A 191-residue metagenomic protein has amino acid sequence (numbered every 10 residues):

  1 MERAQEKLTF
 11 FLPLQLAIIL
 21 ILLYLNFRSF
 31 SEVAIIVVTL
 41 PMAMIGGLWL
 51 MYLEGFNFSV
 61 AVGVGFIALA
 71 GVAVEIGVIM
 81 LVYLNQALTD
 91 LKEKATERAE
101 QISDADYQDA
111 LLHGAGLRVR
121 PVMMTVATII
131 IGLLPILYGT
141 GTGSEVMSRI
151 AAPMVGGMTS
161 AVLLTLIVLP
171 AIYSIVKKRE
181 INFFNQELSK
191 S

Functional and structural regions predicted by a protein language model:
M1-E2, M51, L137, Y173: Nucleotide phosphate-binding site architecture
M1-L14, L111, G141: Juxtamembrane "pre-transmembrane" interface segments
E6-T9, L20, Y52, H113-G114 (+1 more regions): Short, motif-level signal for alpha-helix interfacial/capping segments enriched in acidic residues and aromatics/proline
L8, L12-L16, L69, V126 (+1 more regions): Residues within membrane-spanning alpha-helices of integral membrane proteins, especially the hydrophobic core/packing
F10, L14, F27, Q86 (+3 more regions): Short, well-ordered loop/turn and helix-capping segments at boundaries between secondary-structure elements and domains
L12-P13, V33-V37, I45, A151-V155: Hydrophobic alpha-helical transmembrane segments
I21-R118, M123-G139, S160, L164-I167: Hydrophobic transmembrane alpha-helices and their membrane-interface caps in long multi-pass transport proteins
M80, T140-S191: Hydrophobic alpha-helical transmembrane segments of membrane transport and translocation systems, primarily multi-pass
